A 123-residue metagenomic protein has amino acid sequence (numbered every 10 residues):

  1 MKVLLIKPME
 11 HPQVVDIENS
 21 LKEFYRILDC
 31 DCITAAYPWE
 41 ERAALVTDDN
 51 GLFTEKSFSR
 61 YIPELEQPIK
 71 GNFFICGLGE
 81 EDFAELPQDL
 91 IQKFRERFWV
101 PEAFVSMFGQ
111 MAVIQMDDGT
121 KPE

Functional and structural regions predicted by a protein language model:
M1-E123: Domain-length accessory/inserted modules outside core catalytic folds
